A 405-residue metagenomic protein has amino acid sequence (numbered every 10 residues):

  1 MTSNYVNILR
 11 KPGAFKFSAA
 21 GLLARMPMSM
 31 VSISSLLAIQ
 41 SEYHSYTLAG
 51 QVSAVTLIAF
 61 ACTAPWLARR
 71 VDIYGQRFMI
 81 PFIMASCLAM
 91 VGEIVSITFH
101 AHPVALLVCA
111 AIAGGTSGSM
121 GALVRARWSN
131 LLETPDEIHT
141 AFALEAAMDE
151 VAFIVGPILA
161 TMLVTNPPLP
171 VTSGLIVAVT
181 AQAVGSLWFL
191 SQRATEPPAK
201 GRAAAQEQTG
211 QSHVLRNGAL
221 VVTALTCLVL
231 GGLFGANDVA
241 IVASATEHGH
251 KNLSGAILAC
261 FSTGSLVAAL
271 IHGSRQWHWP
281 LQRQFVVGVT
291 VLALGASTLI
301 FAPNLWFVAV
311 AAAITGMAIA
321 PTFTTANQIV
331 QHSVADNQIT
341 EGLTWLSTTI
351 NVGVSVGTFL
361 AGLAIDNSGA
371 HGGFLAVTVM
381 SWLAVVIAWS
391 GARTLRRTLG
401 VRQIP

Functional and structural regions predicted by a protein language model:
T2-A61, G210, V214-I257: Helix-loop boundary and gating motifs at the non-cytosolic
L22, P103-M120, L228, V308-P321: Hydrophobic core of transmembrane alpha-helices in multi-pass small-molecule transporters, especially MFS/SLC-type
T63-Q76, V164, V267-L281, I365: Helix-to-loop junctions at the C-terminal end of transmembrane segments in multipass secondary transporters
F78-E93, I176-V179, R283-S297, L375-T378: Structural signature of the two symmetry-related core transmembrane helices
A111-V151: Cytoplasmic helix-loop-helix junction between adjacent transmembrane helices in 12-TM secondary transporters
G118-E133, I241, P321-V334: Intracellular juxtamembrane helix-capping segments at the cytosolic ends of symmetry-related transmembrane helices
V155-I176, V356-G372: Transmembrane alpha-helix termini and helix-breaking/packing motifs in multi-pass membrane transporters
N337-S368: A late C-terminal transmembrane helix in Major Facilitator Superfamily
